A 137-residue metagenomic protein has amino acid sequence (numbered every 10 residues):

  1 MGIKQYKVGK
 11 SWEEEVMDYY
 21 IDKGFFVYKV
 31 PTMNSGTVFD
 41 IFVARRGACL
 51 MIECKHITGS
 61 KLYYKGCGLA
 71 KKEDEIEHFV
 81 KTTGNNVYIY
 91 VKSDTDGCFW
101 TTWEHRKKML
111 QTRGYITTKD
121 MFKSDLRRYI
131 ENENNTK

Functional and structural regions predicted by a protein language model:
M1-T32: Acidic-basic catalytic patches of nuclease active cores, encompassing PD-(D/E)XK and other metal-cofactor nuclease
K7, K81-K137: Domain-level recognition of nuclease-like catalytic cores that cleave nucleotide substrates
Y20, I41-V43, A48-G59: Conserved catalytic cores of phosphodiester-cleaving nucleases, focusing on short active-site segments
K23, A44, T82-T83: Alpha-helix C-cap/termination motif
K29, E53, I89-V91: Structural signal for conserved beta-strand scaffold positions within catalytic alpha/beta enzyme cores
T32-M33, S93: Residue-level "edge-of-site" marker
T37-F39: Change "...and in nucleic-acid phosphodiester-cleaving endonucleases..." to "...and in nucleic-acid processing enzymes
I57-I89: Short, charged, amphipathic alpha-helix that recurs within catalytic cores of restriction-modification and other
